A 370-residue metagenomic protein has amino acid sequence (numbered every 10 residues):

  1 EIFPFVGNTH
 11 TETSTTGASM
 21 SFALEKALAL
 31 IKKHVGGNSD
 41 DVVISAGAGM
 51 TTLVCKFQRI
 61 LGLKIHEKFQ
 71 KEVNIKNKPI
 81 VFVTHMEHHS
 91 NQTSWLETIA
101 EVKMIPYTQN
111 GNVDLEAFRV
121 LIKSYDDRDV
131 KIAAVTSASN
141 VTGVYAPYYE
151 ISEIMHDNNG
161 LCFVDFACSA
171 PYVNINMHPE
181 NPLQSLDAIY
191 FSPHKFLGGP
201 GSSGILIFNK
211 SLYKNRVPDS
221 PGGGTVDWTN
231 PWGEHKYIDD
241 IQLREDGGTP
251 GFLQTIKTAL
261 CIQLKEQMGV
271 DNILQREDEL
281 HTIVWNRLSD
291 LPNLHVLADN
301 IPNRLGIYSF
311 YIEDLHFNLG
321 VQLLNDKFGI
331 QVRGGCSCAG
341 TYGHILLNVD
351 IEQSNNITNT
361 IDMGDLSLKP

Functional and structural regions predicted by a protein language model:
E1-P370: Pyridoxal 5′-phosphate
